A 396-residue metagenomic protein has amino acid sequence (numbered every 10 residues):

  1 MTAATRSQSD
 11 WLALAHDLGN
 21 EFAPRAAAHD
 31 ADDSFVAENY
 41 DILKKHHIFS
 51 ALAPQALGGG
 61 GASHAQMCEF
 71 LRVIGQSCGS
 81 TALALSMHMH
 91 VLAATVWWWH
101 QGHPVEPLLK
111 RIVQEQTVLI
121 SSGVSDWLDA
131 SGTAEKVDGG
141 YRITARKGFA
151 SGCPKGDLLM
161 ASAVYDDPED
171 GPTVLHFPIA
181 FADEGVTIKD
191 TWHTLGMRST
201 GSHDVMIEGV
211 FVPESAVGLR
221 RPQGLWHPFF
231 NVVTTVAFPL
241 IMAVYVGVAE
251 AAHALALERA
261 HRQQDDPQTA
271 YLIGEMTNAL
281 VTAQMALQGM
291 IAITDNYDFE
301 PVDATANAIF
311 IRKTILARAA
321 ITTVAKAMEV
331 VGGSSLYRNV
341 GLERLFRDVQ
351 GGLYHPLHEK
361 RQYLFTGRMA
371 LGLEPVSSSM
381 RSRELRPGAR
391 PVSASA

Functional and structural regions predicted by a protein language model:
R6-S9, L240, P267, G274 (+2 more regions): Register-specific recognition of a single heptad position within extended alpha-helical repeats
A23, A27-D30, H261, Q284-I315 (+1 more regions): C-terminal helix-coil-helix/basic helical segment that borders enzyme active sites and/or dimer interfaces and provides
A37-K45, S50-K155: Glycine-rich flavin
R146-D183: DPxDG-like acidic metal-binding loop motif
T194-V281: Glycine-rich beta->alpha junctions and the first turn(s) of the following alpha-helix
G247, G274-V281, F310, T314-I321 (+1 more regions): Generic structural signal for well-ordered, non-transmembrane alpha-helical segments in soluble/cytosolic regions
T322-E329, K360-L364: Short segments within alpha-helical structural elements
S334-A396: Glycine-rich phosphate/cofactor-binding loops in nucleotide/flavin-utilizing enzymes
